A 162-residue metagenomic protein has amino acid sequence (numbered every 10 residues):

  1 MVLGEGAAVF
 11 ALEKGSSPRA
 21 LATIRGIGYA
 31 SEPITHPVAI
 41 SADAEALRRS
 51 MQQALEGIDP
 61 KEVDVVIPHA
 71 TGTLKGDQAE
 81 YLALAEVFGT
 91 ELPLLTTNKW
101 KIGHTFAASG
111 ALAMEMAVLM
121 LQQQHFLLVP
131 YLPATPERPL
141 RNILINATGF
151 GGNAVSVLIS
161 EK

Functional and structural regions predicted by a protein language model:
M1-R19, A107-K162: Conserved beta-strand-centric core segments of catalytic alpha/beta enzyme folds
M1-V65: Condensing-enzyme catalytic core mediating Claisen C-C bond formation in acyl metabolism
S16-S17, Y29, E56, P60 (+2 more regions): Generic secondary-structure signature for well-ordered alpha-helical cores
L21, E91-L92: A generic structural signal for alpha->beta connector loops
I27-S41, P68-Q78, L92-A134: Acyl-CoA/ACP chain-elongation machinery
P60-V63, L92, L140: A general structural motif
V66-H69, I145: Short glycine-rich or small-residue beta-strand-to-loop segments that form or flank ligand, phosphate, metal/Fe-S
E80-A83: Charged helix-capping and loop-helix junction motifs
